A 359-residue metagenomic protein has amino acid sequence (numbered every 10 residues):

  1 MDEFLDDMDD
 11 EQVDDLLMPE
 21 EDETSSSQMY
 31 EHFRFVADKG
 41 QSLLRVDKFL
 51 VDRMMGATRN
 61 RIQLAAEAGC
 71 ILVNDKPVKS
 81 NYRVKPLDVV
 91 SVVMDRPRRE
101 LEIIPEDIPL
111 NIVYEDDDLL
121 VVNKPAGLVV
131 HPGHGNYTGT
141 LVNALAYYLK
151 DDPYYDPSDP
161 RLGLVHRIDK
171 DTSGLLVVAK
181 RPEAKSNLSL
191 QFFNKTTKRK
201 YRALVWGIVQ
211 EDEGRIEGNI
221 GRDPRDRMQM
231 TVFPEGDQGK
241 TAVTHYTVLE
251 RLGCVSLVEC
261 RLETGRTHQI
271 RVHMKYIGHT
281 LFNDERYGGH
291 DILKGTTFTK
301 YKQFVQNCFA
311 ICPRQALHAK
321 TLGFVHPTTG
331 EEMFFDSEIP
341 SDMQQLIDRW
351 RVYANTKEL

Functional and structural regions predicted by a protein language model:
M1-L359: RNA pseudouridine synthases
